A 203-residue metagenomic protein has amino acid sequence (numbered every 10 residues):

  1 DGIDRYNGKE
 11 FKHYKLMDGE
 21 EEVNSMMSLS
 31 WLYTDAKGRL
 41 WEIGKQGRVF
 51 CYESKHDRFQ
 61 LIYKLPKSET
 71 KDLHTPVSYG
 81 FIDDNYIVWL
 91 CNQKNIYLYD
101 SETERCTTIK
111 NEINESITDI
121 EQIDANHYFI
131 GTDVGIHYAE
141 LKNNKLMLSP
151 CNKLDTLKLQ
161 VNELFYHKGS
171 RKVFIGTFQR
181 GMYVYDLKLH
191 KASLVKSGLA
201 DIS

Functional and structural regions predicted by a protein language model:
D1-S203: Carboxylate-rich, polar loop motifs that coordinate divalent cations or form catalytic acidic clusters
